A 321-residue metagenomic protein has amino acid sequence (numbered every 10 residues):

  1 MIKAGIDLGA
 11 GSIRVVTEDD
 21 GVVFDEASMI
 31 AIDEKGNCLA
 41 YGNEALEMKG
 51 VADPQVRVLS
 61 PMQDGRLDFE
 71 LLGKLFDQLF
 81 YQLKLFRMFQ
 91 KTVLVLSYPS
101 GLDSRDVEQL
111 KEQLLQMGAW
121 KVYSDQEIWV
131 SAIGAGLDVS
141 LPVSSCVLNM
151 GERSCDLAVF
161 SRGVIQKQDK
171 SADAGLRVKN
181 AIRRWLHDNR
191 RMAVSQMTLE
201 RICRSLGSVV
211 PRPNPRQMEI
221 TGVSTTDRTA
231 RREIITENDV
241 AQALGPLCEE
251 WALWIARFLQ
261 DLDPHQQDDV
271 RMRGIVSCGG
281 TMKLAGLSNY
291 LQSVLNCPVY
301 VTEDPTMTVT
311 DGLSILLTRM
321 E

Functional and structural regions predicted by a protein language model:
M1-A10, R14-E26, A31-L39, E44-V147 (+3 more regions): Nucleotide/phosphate-binding catalytic cleft detector across ATP-hydrolyzing and phosphate-transferring enzymes
